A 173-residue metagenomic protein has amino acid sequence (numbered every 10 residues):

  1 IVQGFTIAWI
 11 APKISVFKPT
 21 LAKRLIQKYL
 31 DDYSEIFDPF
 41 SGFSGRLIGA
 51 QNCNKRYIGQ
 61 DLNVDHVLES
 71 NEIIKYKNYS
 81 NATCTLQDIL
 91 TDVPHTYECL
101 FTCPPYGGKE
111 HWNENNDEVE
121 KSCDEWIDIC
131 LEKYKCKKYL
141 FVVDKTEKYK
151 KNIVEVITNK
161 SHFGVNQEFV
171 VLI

Functional and structural regions predicted by a protein language model:
I1-I173: Class I S-adenosyl-L-methionine-dependent methyltransferase catalytic core
